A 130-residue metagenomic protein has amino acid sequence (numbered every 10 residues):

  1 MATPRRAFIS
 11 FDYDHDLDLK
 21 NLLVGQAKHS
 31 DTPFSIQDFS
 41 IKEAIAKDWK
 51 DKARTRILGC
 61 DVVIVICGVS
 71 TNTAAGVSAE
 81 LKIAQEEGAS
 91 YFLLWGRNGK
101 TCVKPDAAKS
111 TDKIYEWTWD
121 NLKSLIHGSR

Functional and structural regions predicted by a protein language model:
M1-G59, E87, R97, R130: Conserved N-terminal substructure of TIR/SEFIR domains
C60-D61, T111: Short, well-ordered alpha-helix to beta-strand connector turns
V63-V65: Inter-motif core of Ras-like GTPase G domains
V69-E87: Conserved TIR/SEFIR loop-to-helix hotspot centered on a Trp-containing motif with a nearby acidic residue
Y91-T101: Short beta-alpha junction loops
G99-D112: Glycine-rich, charge-decorated loop segments at or immediately adjacent to ligand/cofactor-binding or catalytic sites
D112-D120: Short acidic-hydrophobic, aromatic-tinged amphipathic segments that line or gate anion-handling sites
K123-R130: A charged, well-structured terminal subsegment
